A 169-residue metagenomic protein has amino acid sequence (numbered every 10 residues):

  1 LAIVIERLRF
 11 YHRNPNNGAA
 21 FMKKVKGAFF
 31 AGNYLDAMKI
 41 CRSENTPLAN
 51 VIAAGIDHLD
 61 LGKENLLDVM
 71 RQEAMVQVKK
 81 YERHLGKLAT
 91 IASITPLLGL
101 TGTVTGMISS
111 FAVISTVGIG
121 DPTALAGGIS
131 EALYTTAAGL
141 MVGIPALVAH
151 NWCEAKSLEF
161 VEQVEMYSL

Functional and structural regions predicted by a protein language model:
L1-A20: Hydrophobic membrane-targeting segments
A2-I5, I91, T95-T101, A138-V142: Lipid-exposed faces of alpha-helical membrane segments in multi-pass integral membrane proteins
N14-T101, T105-I119, V148-L169: Predominantly long cytosolic amphipathic alpha-helical stalk/bundle segments
T123-H150, E154: Pore-lining and gate-forming transmembrane alpha-helices of multi-pass membrane transport proteins
